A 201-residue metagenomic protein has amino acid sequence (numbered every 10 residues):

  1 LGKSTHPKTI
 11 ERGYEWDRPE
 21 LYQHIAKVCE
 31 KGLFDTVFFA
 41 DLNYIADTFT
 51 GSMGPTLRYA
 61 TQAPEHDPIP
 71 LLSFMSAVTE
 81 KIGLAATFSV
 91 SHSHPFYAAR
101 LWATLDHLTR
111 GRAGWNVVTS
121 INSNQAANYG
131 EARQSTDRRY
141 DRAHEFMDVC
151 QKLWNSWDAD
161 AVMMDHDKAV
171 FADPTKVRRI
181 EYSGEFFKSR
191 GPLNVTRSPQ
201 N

Functional and structural regions predicted by a protein language model:
L1, V37-F39, I82-F88, G111-V118 (+1 more regions): Hydrophobic faces of well-ordered beta-strands that scaffold small-molecule active sites in alpha/beta enzyme cores
L1-V78, Q200: N-terminal beta1-alpha1-beta2 module of alpha/beta enzyme domains
K8-D17, T56-A63, G83-S93, A132-R139: The substrate-binding groove and active-site-proximal loops of carbohydrate-active enzymes, especially glycoside
D17-L21, D67, V90-R100: Short, glycine/acidic-rich beta->alpha junctions
Q23-A26, L33-T36, S73, A86 (+3 more regions): Generic hydrophobic/packing signal
F39-Y44, S52, T87-S91, T104 (+1 more regions): An acidic- and aromatic-residue-enriched active-site/binding cleft used to recognize and process polar
H94-N201: Internal, glycine-rich beta/alpha segment that forms the wall or movable "lid" of small-molecule/cofactor binding
